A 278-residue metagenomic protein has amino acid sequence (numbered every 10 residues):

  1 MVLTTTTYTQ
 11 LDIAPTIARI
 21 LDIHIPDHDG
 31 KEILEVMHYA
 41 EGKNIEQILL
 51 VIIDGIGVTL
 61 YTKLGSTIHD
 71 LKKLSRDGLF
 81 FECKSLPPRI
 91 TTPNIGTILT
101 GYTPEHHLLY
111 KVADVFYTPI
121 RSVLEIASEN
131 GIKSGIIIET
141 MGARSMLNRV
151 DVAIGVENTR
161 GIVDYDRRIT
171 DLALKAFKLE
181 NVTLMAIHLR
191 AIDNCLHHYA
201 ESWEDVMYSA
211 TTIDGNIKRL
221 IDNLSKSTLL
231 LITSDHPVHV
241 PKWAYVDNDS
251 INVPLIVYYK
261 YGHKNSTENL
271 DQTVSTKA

Functional and structural regions predicted by a protein language model:
M1-A278: Feature captures the catalytic ectodomains and active-site-proximal regions of enzymes that hydrolyze or transfer
